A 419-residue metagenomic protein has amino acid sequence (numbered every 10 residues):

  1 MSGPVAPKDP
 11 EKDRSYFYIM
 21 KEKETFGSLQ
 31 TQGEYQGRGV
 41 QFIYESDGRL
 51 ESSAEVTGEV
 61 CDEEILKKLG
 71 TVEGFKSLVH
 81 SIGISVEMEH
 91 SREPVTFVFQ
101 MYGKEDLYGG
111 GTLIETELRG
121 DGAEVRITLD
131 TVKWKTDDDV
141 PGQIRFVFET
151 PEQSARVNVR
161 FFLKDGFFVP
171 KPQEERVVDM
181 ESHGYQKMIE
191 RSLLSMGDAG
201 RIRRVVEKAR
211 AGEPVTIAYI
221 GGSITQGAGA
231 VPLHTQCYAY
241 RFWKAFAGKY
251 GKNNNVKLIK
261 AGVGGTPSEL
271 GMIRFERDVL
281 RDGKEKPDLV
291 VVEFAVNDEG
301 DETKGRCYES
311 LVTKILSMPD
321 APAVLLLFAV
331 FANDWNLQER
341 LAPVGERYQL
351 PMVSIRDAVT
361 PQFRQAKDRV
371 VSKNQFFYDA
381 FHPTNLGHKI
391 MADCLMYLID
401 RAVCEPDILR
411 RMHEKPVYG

Functional and structural regions predicted by a protein language model:
M1-I220, T225-P232, G251-N254, F377 (+1 more regions): N-terminal secretory targeting modules
G83, E124-T128, A323-F328, N336-N374 (+1 more regions): Extracellular serine-dependent O-acyl
E124-R126, T216, F294, L311 (+1 more regions): Residue-level detection of beta-strand scaffold positions
D179-I220, I224-Y308, V330-L337, G419: Conserved SGNH/GDSL esterase-like catalytic core that processes O-acyl groups on lipids and polysaccharides
T216, K257, A321-A323, P351: Proline-centered loop/turn at the N-terminus of a beta-strand
W243, A247-G248, E276, L280 (+5 more regions): Sec-exported extracytoplasmic/periplasmic mature domains
N255, V290, P319-L325: Short, surface-exposed connector motifs at secondary-structure boundaries
R306-S317, R340-P343: Alpha-helical scaffolding segments of alpha/beta enzyme cores, especially the outer helices of TIM-barrel or partial
